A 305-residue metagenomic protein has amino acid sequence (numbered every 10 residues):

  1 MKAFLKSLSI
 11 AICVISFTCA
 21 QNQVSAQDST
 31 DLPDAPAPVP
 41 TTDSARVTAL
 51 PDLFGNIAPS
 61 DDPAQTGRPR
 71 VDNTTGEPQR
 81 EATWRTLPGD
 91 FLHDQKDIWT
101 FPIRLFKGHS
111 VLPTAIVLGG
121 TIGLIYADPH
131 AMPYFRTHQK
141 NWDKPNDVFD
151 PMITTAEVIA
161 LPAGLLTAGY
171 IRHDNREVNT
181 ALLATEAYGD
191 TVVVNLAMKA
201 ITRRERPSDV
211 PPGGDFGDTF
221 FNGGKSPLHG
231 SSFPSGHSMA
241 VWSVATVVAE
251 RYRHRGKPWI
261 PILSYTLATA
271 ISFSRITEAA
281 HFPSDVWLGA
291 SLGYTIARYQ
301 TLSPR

Functional and structural regions predicted by a protein language model:
M1-S9: Bacterial N-terminal signal peptides that target proteins for export
A3, P211-R305: Membrane-embedded catalytic cores of phosphoryl/pyrophosphoryl-handling enzymes
S9-C19: Bacterial N-terminal signal peptides
A20-P151, V158-R172, A200, V210-S231 (+2 more regions): N-terminal targeting leaders of membrane proteins
W99, I103-T114, D150-T155, A181 (+3 more regions): Membrane-penetrating hydrophobic segments
H109, P113-T114, Y170-V194: Interfacial segments of alpha-helical transmembrane regions
L124, E186-A200, P261-F273: Small-polar-interrupted transmembrane alpha-helices in polytopic inner-membrane proteins
A184-T219: The feature marks cytosolic C-terminal regulatory regions of anion transporters and related permeases
